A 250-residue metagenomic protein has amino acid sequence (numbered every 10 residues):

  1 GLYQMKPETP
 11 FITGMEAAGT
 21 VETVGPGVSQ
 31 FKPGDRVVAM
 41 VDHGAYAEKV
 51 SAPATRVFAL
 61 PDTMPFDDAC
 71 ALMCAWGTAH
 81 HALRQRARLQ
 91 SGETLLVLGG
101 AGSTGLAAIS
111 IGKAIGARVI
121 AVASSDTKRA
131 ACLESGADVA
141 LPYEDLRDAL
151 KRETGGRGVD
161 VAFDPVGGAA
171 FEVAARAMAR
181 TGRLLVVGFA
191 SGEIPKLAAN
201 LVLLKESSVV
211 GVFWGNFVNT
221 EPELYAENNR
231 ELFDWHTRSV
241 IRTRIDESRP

Functional and structural regions predicted by a protein language model:
L2-G44: Glycine-rich beta-strand-centered segment in the early N-terminal region that forms part of a ligand/cofactor-binding
K32, D62-D67, R88-T94, G156-R157: Short helix-loop-beta connector
R36, T94, R118, G182-R183 (+1 more regions): Short glycine-centered segments of the SAM/dcSAM-binding site in methyltransferase folds
V41-A54: A structural motif shared across PLP-dependent enzymes of the aminotransferase-like
T63-Q85, G99-A101: A glycine-rich, Thr/Ser-enriched phosphate-binding loop motif common to dinucleotide/cofactor-binding enzymes
W76-G77, G99-L106, D164-G168: Glycine-rich NAD(P) Rossmann-fold beta1-alpha1 loop
V97, K113-V173, E221-E227: Adenosine-nucleotide cofactor-binding segment
A123, A169-I241: Glycine-rich phosphate-binding loop and adjacent beta-alpha segment of Rossmann(oid) nucleotide-cofactor-binding
